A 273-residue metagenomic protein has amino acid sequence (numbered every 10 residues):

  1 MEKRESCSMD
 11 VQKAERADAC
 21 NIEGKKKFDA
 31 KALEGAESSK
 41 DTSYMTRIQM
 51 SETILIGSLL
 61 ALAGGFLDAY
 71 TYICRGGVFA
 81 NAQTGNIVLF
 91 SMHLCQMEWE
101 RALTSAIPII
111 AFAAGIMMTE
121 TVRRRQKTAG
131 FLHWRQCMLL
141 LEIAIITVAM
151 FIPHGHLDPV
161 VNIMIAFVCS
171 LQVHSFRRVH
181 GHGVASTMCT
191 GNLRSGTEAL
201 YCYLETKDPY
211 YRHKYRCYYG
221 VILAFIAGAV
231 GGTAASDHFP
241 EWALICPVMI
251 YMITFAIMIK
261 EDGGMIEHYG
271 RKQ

Functional and structural regions predicted by a protein language model:
M1-A36: Intrinsically disordered, low-complexity cytosolic terminal tails
K27-D29, G35-Q273: Alpha-helical transmembrane segments of multi-pass membrane proteins
